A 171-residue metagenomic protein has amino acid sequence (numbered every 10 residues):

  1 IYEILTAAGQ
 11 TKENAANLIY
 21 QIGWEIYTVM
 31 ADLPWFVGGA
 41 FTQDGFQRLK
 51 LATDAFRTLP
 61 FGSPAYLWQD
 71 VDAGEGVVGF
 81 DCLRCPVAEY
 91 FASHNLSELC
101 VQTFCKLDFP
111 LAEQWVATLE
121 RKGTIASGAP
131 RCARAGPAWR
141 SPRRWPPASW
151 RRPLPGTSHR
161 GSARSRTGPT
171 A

Functional and structural regions predicted by a protein language model:
I1-H94: Amphipathic interaction/junction segments at domain boundaries or subunit interfaces
L67-S127: Short, hydrophobic/π-rich interface segment
G74, A138-W139: Short acidic-glycine loop/turn motifs at beta-strand connectors
D81-C82, R134-P137: Short, well-ordered beta-strand segments in beta-rich or mixed alpha/beta enzyme and ligand-binding folds
V87-Y90, W139-W145: Short, charged/polar, Gly/Pro-enriched secondary-structure boundary elements
F104-D108, G128-A129, R144-P147, S158-S162: Glycine-rich loops and low-complexity Gly/Arg-rich segments that provide flexible linkers or classic glycine-based
A126-A135: Beta-rich nucleic-acid/ligand-interaction surfaces
S149-A171: Short, cationic low-complexity segments
